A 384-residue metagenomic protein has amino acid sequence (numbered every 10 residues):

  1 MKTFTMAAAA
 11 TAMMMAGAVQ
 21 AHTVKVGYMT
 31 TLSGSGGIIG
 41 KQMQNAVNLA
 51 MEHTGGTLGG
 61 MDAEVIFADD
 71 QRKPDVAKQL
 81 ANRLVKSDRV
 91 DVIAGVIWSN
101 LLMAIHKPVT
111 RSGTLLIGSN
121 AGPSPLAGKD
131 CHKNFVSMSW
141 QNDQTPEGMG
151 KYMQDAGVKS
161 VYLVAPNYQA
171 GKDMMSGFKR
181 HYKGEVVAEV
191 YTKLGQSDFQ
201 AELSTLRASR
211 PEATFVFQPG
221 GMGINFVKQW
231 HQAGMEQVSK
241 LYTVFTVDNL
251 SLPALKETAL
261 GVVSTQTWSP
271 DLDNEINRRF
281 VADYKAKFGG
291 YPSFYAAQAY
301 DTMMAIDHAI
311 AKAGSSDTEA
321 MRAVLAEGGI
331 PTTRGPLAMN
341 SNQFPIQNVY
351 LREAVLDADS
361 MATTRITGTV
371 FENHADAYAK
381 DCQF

Functional and structural regions predicted by a protein language model:
M1-Q20: Gram-negative bacterial Sec-dependent N-terminal signal peptides
G27-A46, A68-D75, I97-W98, V164-K172 (+3 more regions): Extracytoplasmic "Venus flytrap"
I38-M43, H53, T57-L126, M138 (+2 more regions): Beta-alpha junction/loop-to-helix N-cap segments that form part of ligand/metal-binding clefts
D70, I117, S124, L194-G195 (+2 more regions): Venus flytrap/periplasmic-binding-protein-like
Q79, S124-A127, H132-Q232, P270-R279: Extracellular/periplasmic Venus flytrap/periplasmic-binding protein
L84, D88-I97, I117-S119, S160-A165 (+4 more regions): Periplasmic-binding protein-like
Q229-Y300, A311-S316, T364-F384: Extracellular/periplasmic periplasmic-binding protein-like sensory domains
A286-A296, D307-R365, A377: Segments of small-molecule ligand-sensing domains
